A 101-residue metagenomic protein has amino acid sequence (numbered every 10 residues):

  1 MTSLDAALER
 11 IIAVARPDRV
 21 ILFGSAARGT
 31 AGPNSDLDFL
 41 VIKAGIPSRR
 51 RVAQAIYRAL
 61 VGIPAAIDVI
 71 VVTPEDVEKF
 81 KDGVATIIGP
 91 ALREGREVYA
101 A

Functional and structural regions predicted by a protein language model:
M1-R19, R28-P33, K43-A101: Catalytic core of pol beta-like nucleotidyltransferases
S25: P-loop (Walker A) phosphate-binding loop of NTP-binding proteins
D38-I42: Short beta-strand->loop micro-motif that forms the acidic, two-metal-ion catalytic signature in nucleotide-processing
